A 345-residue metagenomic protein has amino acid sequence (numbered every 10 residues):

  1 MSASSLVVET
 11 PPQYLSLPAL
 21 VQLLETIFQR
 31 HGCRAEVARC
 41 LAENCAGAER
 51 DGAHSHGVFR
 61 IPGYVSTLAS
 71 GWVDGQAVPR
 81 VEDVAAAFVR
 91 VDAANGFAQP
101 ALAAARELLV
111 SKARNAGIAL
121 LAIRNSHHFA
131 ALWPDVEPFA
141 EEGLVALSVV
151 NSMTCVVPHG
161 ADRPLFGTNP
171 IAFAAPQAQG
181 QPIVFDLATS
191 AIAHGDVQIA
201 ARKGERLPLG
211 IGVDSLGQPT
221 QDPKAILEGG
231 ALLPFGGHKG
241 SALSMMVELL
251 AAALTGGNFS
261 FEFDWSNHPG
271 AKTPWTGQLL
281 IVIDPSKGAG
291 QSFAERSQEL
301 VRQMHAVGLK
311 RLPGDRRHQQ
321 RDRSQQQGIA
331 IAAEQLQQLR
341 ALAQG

Functional and structural regions predicted by a protein language model:
S2-V7, P11-S16, L20, L254 (+1 more regions): Catalytic-core signal marking the mid-to-C-terminal active-site face
L15-L20, C33-F59, V73-D83, A271-P274 (+1 more regions): N-terminal glycine-rich anion-binding loops that anchor highly charged ligand groups
L24-Q29: Amphipathic alpha-helical segments within well-ordered protein domains
H56-V110: Active-site cofactor/substrate anionic-group-binding motifs, chiefly glycine- and Lys/Arg-rich phosphate-binding loops
F88-A178: A generic, well-ordered mixed alpha/beta core segment in the N-terminal half of proteins
V156-K224: Phosphate/diphosphate-binding glycine-rich loops and adjacent basic-rich segments that engage nucleotide
R202-F261, S266-N267: Secondary-shell segments that build the walls of catalytic and ion/ligand-binding clefts
